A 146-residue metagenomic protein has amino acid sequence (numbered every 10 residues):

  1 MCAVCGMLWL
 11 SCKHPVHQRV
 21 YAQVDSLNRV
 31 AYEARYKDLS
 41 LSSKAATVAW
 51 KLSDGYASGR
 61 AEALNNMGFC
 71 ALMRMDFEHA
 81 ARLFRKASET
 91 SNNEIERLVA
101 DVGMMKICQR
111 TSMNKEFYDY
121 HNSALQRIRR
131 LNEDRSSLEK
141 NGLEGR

Functional and structural regions predicted by a protein language model:
M1-W9: Bacterial N-terminal signal peptides
C12-R146: A "functional boundary" signal
